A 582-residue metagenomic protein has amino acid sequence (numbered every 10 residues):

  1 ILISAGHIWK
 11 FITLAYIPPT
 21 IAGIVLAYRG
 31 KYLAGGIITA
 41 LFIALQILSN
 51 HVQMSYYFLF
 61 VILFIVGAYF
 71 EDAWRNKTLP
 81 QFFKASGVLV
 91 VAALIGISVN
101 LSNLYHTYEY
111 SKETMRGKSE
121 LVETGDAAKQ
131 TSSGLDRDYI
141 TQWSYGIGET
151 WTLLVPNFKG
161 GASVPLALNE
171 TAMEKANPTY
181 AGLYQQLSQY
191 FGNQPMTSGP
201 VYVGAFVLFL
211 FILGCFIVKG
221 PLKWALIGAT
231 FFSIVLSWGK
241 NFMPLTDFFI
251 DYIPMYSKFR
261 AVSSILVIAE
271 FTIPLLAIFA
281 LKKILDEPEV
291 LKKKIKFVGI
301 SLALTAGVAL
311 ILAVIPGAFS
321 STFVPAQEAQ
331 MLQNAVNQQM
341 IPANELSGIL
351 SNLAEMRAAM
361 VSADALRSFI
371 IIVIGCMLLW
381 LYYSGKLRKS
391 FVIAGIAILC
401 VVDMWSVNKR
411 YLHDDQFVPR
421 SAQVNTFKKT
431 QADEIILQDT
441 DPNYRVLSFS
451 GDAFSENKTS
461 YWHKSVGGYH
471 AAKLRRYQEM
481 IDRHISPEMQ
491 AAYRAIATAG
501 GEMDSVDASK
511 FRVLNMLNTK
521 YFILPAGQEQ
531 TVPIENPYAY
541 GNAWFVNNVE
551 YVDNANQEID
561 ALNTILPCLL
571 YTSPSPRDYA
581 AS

Functional and structural regions predicted by a protein language model:
H7-A15, A27-A44, V52-M54, F58-A93 (+2 more regions): Contiguous transmembrane helix-bundle modules in multi-pass membrane proteins
A34, S98-E109, E113-K118, G161-A162 (+6 more regions): Acidic/polar loop patches that form or flank catalytic/metal-binding clefts of enzymes that bind anionic ligands
L94-E170, F319-M331: Aromatic-rich transmembrane-lumenal/periplasmic boundary elements in polytopic membrane proteins
K112-D126, L276, K294-L310, L399-M404 (+1 more regions): C-terminal, active-site-flanking charged/polar segments
S133-A176, Y180-S188, P195, L210 (+6 more regions): Soluble catalytic regions of membrane-associated enzymes that act on cell-envelope and secretory-pathway components
L166, L183-V201, M255-E270: Membrane-interface amphipathic/re-entrant loop segments adjacent to transmembrane helices in multi-pass membrane
P178-F206, C215-K223, L378-Y383: Long hydrophobic segments that form regular secondary structure
